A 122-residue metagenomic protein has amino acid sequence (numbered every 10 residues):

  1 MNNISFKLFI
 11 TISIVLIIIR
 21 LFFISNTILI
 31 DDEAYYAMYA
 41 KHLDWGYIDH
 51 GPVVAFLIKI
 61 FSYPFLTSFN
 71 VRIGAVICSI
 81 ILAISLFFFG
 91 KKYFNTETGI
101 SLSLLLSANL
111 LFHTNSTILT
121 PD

Functional and structural regions predicted by a protein language model:
N2-L29: Transmembrane signal-anchor helices characteristic of membrane glycosylation enzymes that use polyprenol
S5, T67-F69, Y93-S101: Membrane-helix interface segments
I10, F69, I73-F94, A108: Transmembrane-helix motifs of polytopic, lipid-linked glycan transferases
I12, I58, V71-S79, L102 (+1 more regions): Alpha-helical transmembrane segments of multi-pass integral membrane proteins
S13, L102-L110, T114: Short helix- or helix-capping micro-motifs that position conserved polar/aromatic residues at function-defining sites
I24-Y36, G46-L57, F65-F69: Extracytoplasmic catalytic/substrate-binding loops of multi-pass membrane glycan-assembly enzymes
V53, S85-L86, S101: Hydrophobic/aromatic residues in alpha-helical transmembrane segments
L111, T117-D122: Short acidic/glycine- and proline-prone juxtamembrane loop motifs at membrane-interface regions of multi-pass membrane
